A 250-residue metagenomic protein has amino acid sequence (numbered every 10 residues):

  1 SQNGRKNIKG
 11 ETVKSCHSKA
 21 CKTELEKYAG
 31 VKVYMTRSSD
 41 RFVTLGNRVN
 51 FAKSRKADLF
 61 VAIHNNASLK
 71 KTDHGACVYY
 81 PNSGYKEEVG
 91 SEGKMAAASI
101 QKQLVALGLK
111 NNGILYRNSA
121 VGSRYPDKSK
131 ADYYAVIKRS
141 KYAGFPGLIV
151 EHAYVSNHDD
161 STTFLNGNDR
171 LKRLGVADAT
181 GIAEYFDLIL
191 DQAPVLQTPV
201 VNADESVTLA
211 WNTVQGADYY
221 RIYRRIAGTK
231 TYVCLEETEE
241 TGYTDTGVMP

Functional and structural regions predicted by a protein language model:
S1: Acidic-leg catalytic submotif of subtilisin-like serine proteases
R5-A193: Active-site-proximal helix/loop segments of hydrolytic enzymes
S38, A210, L235-E237: Residue-level detector of high-confidence beta-strand sites
G75, S206, A217-R221: Exposed beta-strand and adjacent loop surfaces of beta-rich binding modules that mediate intermolecular recognition
I149, T208-A210, T244: Beta-strand secondary-structure signal
Y185-G216, M249-P250: Pro/Thr/Ser/Gly-rich low-complexity, intrinsically disordered linker/stalk tracts
R221-P250: Recognizes extended acidic, P/S/T-rich segments that occur within or adjacent to Ig-like beta-sandwich modules
